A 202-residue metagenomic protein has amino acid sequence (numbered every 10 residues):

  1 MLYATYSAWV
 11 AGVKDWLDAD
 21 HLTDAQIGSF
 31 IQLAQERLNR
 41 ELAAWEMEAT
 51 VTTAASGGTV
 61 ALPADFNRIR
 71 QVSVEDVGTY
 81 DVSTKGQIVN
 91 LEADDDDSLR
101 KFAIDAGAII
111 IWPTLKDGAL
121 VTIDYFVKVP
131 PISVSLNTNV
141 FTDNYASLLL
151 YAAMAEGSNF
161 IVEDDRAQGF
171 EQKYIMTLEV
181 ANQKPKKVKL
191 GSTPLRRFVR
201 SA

Functional and structural regions predicted by a protein language model:
M1-A202: Glycine-enriched, solvent-exposed interface loops adjoining structured elements
